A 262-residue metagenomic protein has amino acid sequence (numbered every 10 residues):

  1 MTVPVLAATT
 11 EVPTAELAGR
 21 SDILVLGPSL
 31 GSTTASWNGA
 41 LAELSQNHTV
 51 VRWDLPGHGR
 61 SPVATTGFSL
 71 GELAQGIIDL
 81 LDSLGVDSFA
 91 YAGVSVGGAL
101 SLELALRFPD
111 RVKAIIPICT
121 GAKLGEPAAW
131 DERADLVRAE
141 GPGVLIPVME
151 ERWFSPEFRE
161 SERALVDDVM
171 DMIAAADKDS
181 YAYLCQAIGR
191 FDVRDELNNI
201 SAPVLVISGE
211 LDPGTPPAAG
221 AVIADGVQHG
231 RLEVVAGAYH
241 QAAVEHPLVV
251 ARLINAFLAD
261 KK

Functional and structural regions predicted by a protein language model:
M1-V25, S45-T49, D87, A256-K262: Alpha/beta-hydrolase fold catalytic core
P13-P62: Conserved HGGG/HGGXW glycine-rich cap/lid loop of the alpha/beta-hydrolase fold
E72-F89: Conserved acidic catalytic loop of the alpha/beta-hydrolase fold
L102-R107, V112-V144: Flexible "cap/lid" loop of the alpha/beta hydrolase fold
G125-A128, E140-N198: Conserved alpha/beta-hydrolase catalytic His-Asp/Glu region
I200, V206-S208: Short beta-strand/loop motif that positions the catalytic acidic residue of the alpha/beta-hydrolase fold
E210-T215: Acidic catalytic loop of the alpha/beta-hydrolase fold
A238-A251: Catalytic histidine-centered segment of alpha/beta-hydrolase-like enzymes
